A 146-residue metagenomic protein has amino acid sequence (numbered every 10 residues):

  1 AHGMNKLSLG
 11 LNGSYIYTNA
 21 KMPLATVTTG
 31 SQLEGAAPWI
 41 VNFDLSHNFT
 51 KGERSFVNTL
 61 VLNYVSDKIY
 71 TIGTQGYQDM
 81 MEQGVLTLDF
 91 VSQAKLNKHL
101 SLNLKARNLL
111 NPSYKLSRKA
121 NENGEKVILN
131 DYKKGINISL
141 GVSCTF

Functional and structural regions predicted by a protein language model:
A1-T71: Gram-negative outer-membrane beta-barrel transporters
H2-L7, D79-M81, V127-K133: Glycine-rich, flexible loop segments associated with nucleotide phosphate handling
L24-L33, T74-D79, E125-N130: Extracellular loop and loop/strand-boundary signature of outer-membrane beta-barrel proteins
G30, A37, E82-G84, A106 (+1 more regions): Generic secondary-structure boundary/loop-capping signal
A36-P38, E53, Q83-V85, K133-G135: Short coil/turn motifs at beta-sheet boundaries
W39-F43, L86-F90, I136-L140: Hydrophobic, lipid-facing positions within transmembrane beta-strands of outer-membrane proteins
Y64-T71, Q93-F146: C-terminal beta-signal and adjacent terminal beta-strands/loops of Gram-negative outer-membrane beta-barrel proteins
V65, Y77-Q78, V85-L86: Outer-membrane beta-barrel transmembrane domain signature
